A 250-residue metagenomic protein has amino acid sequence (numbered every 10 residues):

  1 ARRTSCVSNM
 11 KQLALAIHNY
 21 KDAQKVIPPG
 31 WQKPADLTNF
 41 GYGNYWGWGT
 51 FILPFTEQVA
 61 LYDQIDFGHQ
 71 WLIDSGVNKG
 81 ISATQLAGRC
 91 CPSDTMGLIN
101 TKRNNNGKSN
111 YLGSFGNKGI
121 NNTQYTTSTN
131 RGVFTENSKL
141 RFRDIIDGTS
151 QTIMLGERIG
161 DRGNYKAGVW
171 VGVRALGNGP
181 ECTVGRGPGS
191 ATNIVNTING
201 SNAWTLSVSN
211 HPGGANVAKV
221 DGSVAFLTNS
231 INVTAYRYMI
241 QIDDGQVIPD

Functional and structural regions predicted by a protein language model:
R2-D250: Surface-exposed loop/linker segments characteristic of extracytoplasmic
